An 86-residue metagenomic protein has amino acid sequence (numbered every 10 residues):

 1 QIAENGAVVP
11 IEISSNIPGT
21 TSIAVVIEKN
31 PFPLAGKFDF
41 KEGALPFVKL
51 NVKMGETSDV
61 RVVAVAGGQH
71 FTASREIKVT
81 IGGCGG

Functional and structural regions predicted by a protein language model:
Q1-V8: N-terminal edge beta-strand
P10-N16: Short edge beta-strand/loop segments characteristic of extracellular beta-sandwich folds
S22-V26: Beta-strand signatures of extracellular beta-sandwich domains
K29-M54: An anionic, turn-rich surface loop/hairpin at beta-sheet edges that serves as a generic interaction/coordination patch
G55-D59: Extracellular Ig-like/FN3 beta-sandwich strand-entry sites
G67-S74: Short acidic/polar inter-strand loop motif in beta-rich domains
E76-G82: Short beta-strand edge segments in extracellular beta-sheet folds
